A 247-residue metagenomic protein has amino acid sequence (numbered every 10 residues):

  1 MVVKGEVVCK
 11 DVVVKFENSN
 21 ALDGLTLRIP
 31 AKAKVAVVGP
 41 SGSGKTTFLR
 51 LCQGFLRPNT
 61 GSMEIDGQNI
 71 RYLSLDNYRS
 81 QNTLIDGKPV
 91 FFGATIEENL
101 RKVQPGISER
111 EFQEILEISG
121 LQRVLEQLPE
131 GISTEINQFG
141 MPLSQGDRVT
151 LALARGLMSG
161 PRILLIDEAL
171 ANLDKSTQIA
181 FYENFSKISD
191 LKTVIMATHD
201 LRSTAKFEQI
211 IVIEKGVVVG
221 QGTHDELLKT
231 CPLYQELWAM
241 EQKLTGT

Functional and structural regions predicted by a protein language model:
K4, E183, L191, D200 (+1 more regions): C-terminal portion of ABC ATPase nucleotide-binding domains
V38-P40: The feature captures the beta-strand-to-loop junction immediately N-terminal to the Walker
Q53: Helix-to-loop junction immediately C-terminal to a conserved catalytic motif
L56, L151-M158: Hydrophobic/aromatic position at a conserved helix-loop-beta junction within ABC-family ATPase nucleotide-binding
E64, R79, E97-Q138, Y182-E183 (+1 more regions): ABC ATPase nucleotide-binding domain helical subdomain, centered on the C-loop/LSGGQ "ABC signature"
Q122-L151, Q209, L244-T247: ABC-fold ATPase nucleotide-binding domain signature/coupling loops
M158-R162, L191: A short, proline-enriched helix->beta-strand linker immediately N-terminal to the Walker B motif in ABC-type P-loop
L164-E168: Catalytic Walker B motif of ABC-type/P-loop ATPase nucleotide-binding domains
